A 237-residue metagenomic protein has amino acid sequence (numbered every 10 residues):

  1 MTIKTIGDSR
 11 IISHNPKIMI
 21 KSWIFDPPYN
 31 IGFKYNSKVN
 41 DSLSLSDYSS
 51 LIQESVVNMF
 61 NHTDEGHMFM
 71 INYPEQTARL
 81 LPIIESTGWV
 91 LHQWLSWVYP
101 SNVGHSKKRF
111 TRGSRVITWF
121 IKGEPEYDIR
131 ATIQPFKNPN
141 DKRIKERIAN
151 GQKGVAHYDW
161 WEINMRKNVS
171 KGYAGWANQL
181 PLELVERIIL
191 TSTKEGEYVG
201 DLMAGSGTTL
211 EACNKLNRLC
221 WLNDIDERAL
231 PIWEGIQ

Functional and structural regions predicted by a protein language model:
M1-N223, E227-L230: Core catalytic lobe of class I
W233-E234: Conserved SAM-binding loop
Q237: Conserved phosphoryl-transfer catalytic core
